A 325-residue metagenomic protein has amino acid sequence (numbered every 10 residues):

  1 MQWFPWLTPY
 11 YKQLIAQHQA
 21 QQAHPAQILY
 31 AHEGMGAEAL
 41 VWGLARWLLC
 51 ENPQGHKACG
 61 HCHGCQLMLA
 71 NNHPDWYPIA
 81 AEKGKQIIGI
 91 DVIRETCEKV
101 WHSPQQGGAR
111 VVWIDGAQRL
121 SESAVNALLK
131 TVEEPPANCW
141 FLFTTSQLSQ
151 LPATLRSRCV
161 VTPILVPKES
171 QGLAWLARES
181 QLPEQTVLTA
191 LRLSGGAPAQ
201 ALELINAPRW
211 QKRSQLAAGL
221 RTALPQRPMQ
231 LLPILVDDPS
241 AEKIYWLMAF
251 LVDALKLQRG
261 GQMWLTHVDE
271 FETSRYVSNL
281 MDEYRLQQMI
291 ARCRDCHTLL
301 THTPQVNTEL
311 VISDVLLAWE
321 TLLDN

Functional and structural regions predicted by a protein language model:
M1-W47, G55, G64-L67, A137-C139 (+1 more regions): Charged, glycine-rich active-site and insertion segments that engage polyanionic ligands
K12-H18, I87-V111, R119, S123 (+1 more regions): Conserved alpha-helical scaffold flanking the Walker A/P-loop in AAA+ ATPase domains
Q19-Q22, N52-G55, M68-N72, W101-G107 (+3 more regions): Conserved catalytic network of the ASCE P-loop NTPase/AAA+ motor domain
A58-I88, S149: AAA+/P-loop NTPase substrate/partner-engagement loops
I79-G84, W101, R110, P163-P167 (+1 more regions): Localized chelating/binding microdomains that coordinate divalent metal ions or stabilize phosphate-bearing
E82-I90, A117, V161: Flexible beta-alpha connector loops of hexameric P-loop NTPases
V112-D115, L128, C139-T145: Structural recognition of the conserved hydrophobic beta-strand(s) that form the central parallel beta-sheet of P-loop
